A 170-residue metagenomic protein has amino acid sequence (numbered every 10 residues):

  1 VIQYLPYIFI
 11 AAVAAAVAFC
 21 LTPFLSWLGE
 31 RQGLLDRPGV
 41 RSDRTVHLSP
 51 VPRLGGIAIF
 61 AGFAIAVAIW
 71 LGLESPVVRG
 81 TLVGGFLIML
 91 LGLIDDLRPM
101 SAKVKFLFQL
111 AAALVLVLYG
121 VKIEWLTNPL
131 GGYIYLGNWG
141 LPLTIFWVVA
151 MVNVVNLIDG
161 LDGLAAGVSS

Functional and structural regions predicted by a protein language model:
I2-S170: "…together with the soluble PPM/PP2C metallo-phosphatase catalytic core" -> "…together with the soluble PPM/PP2C
